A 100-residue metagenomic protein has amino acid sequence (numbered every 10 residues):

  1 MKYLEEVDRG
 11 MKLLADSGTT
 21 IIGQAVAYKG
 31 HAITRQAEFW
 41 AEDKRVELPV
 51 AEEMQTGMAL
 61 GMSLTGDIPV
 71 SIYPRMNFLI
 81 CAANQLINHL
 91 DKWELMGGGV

Functional and structural regions predicted by a protein language model:
M1-V100: Thiamine diphosphate
